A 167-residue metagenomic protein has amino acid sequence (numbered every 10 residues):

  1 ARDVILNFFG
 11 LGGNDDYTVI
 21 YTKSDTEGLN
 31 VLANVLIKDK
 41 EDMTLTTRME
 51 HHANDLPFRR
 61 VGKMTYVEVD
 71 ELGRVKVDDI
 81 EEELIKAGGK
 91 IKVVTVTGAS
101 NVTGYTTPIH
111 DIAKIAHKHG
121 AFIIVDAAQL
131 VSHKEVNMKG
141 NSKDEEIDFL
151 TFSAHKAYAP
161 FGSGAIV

Functional and structural regions predicted by a protein language model:
A1-V167: Pyridoxal 5′-phosphate
